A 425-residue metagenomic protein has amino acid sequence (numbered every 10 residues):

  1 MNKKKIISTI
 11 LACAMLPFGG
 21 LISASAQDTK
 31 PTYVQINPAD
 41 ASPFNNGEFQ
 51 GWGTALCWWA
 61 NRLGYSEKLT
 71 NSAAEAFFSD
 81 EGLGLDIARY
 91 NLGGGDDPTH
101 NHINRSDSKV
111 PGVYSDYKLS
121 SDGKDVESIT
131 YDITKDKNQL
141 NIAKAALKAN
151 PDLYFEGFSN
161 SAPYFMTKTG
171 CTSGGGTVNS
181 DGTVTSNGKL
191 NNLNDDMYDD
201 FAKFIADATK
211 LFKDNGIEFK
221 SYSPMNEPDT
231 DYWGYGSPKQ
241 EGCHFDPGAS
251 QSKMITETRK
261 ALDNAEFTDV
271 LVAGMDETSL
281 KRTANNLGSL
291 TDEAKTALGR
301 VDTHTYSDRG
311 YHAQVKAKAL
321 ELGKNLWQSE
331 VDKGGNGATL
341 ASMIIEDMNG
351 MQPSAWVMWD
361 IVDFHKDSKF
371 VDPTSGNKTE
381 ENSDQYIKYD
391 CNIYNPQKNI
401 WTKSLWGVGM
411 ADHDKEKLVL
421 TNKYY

Functional and structural regions predicted by a protein language model:
M1-N2: N-terminal secretory signal peptides that target proteins for export/translocation
K5-A14: Sec-dependent N-terminal signal peptides
P17-K30: Sec-dependent signal peptide cleavage junction
T29-K220, P224, G242, T256: N-terminal catalytic cores of secreted or lumenal carbohydrate-active enzymes
K30-A41, K203-N215, K220, D231-Y425: Substrate-binding and catalytic surfaces of secreted/luminal carbohydrate-active proteins
C57, G93, E227, Y306 (+1 more regions): Flexible loop residues that form catalytic and substrate-binding hotspots at small-molecule/glycan-binding clefts
G94-D96, P163, P228, G335 (+1 more regions): Feature marks short, surface-exposed loop/turn motifs that line or immediately flank catalytic pockets and channel
M225-D231: Short, conserved phosphate-binding/catalytic loop or strand-edge motifs used in phosphoryl-/nucleotidyl-transfer
